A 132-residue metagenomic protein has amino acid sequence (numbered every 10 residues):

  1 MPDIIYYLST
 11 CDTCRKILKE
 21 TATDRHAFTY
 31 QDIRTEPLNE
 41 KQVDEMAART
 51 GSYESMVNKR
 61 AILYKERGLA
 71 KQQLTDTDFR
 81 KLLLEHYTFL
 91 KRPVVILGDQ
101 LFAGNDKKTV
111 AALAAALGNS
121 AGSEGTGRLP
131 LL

Functional and structural regions predicted by a protein language model:
M1-A22, F28-I33: Local sequence-structure signature of Cys/Sec-based thiol-disulfide redox active-site neighborhoods
R25-A27, G98-D99: Generic structural signal for short, solvent-exposed loop/turn connectors between secondary structure elements
A27-F28, A61: Short, solvent-exposed secondary-structure junction/capping segments
T35-L132: Thiol/selenol-based redox catalytic cores and closely related redox-interacting motifs
